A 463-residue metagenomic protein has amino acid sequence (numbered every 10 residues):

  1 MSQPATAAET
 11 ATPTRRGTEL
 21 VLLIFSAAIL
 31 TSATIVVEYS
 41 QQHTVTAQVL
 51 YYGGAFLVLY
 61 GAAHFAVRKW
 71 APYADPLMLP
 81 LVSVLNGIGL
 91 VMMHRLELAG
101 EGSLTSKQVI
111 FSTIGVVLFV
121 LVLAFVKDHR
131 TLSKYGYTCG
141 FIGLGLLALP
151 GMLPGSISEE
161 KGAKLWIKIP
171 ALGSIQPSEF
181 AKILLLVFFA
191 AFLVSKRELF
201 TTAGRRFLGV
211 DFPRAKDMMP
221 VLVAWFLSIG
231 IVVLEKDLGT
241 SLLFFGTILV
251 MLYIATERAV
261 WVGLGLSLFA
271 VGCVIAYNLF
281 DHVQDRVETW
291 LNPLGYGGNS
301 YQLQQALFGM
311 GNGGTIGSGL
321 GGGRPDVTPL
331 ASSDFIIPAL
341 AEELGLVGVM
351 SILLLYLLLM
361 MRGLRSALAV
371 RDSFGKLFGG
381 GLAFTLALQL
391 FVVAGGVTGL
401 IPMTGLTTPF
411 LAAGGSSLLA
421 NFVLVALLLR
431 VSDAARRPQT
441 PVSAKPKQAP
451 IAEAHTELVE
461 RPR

Functional and structural regions predicted by a protein language model:
Q3, H43, M92, Q439: Catalytic-site microenvironment of enzymes that process N-acetyl-hexosamine-containing cell-wall polysaccharides
P4, K196-L199, V431-V442: Membrane-interface capping segments at transmembrane-helix boundaries
A7-S26, A74: N-terminal membrane topogenic signal
L20-T34, A55: The first (N-terminal) embedded transmembrane alpha-helix
I35-Q41, M93-L98: Juxtamembrane "helix-exit" motif on the non-cytosolic side of transmembrane helices
T46-N299, P338-G396, V423-L427, V442-R463: Hydrophobic alpha-helical transmembrane segments of multi-pass inner membrane proteins, especially in bacterial systems
T289, P293-I337, L344-G348: TM-adjacent membrane-interface loops and short helices in multi-pass inner/ER membrane proteins
I401-R437: Transmembrane alpha-helices of multi-pass inner-membrane enzymes
